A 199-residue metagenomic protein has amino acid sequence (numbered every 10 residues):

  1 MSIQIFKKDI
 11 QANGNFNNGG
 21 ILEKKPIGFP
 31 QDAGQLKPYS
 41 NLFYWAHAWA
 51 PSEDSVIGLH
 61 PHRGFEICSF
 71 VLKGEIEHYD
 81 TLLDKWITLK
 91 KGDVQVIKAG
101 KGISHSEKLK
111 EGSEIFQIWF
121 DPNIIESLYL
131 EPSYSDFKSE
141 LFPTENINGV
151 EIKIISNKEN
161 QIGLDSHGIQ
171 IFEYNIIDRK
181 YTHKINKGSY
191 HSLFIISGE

Functional and structural regions predicted by a protein language model:
S2-G34, L42-H62, L72-Y79, W86-K91 (+3 more regions): Conserved short histidine dyad/triad with adjacent acidic residue
F65-E66, G112-F116, I169, S189-S192: Short, surface-exposed beta-edge/turn micro-motifs
D84-I87, S192: Short, surface-exposed secondary-structure edge patches
A99-Y129: Ligand-binding loop in jelly-roll beta-barrel domains
I124, L130-T144, V150: Metal-cofactor-dependent catalytic cores
I125-L130, I162-S166: Short acidic/glycine-rich loop or secondary-structure boundary segments that cap or lie
L141-E199: Acidic/His-leaning functional-site neighborhoods
